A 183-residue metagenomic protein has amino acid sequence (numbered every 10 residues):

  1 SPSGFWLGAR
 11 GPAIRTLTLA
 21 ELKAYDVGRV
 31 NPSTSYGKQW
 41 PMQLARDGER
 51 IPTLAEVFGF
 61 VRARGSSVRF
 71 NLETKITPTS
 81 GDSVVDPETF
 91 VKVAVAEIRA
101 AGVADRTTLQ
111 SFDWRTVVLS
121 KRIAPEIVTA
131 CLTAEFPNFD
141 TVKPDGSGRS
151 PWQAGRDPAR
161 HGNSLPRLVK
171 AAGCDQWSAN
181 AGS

Functional and structural regions predicted by a protein language model:
S1-V118, R122-P137, G146-G182: Metal-dependent phosphodiesterase/phospholipase catalytic core, i.e., the His/Asp/Glu-rich active-site region
